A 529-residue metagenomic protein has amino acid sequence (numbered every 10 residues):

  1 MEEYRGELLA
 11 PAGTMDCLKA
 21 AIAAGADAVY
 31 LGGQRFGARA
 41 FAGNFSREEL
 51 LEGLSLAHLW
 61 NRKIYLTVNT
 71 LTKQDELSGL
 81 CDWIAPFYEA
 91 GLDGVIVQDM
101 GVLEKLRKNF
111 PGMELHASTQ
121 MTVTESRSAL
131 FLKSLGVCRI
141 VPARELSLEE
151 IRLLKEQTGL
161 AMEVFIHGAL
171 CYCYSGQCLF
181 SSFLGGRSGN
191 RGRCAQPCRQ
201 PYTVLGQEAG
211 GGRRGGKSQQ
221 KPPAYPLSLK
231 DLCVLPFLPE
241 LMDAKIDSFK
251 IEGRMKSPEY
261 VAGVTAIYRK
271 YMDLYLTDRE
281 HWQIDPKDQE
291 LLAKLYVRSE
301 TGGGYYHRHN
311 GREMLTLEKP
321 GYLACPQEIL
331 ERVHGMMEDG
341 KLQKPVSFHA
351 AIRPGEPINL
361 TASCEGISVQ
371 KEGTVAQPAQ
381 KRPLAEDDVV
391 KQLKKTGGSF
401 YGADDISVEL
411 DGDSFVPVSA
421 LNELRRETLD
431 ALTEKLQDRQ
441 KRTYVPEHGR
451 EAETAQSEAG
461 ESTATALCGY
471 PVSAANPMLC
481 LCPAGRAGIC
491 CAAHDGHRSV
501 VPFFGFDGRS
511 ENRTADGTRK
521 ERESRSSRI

Functional and structural regions predicted by a protein language model:
M1-A23, A28-A38, L51-L54, W60-Y88 (+4 more regions): Surface-exposed amphipathic alpha-helical tracts and adjacent flexible/coil segments at the periphery of soluble enzymes
A42-L51: Aromatic- and glycine-enriched glycan-recognition loops and surfaces that form the carbohydrate-binding subsites
G101-V102: Alpha-helix capping/helix-boundary segments
T122: Beta/alpha (TIM)-barrel catalytic core signal, keyed to glycine-rich beta->alpha loops juxtaposed to Asp/Glu that bind
S126-R127: Conserved nucleotide-cofactor-binding alpha/beta core module
